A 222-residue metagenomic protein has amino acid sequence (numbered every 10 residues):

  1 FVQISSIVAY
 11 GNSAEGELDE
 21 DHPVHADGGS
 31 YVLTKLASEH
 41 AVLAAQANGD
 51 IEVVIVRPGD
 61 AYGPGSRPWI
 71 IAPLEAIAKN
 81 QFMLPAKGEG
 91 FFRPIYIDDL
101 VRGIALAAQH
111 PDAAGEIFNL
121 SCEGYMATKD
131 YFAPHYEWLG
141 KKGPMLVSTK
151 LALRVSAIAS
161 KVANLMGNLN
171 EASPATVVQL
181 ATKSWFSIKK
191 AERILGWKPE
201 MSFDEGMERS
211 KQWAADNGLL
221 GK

Functional and structural regions predicted by a protein language model:
F1-S30: Conserved Rossmann-fold NAD(P)-dependent oxidoreductase catalytic core, especially the SDR/UDP-sugar
N12, G28-V54: Active-site Tyr-X1-5-Lys
L36, G49-I51, Y62-A72, D98 (+3 more regions): Glycine/proline-rich active-site loop of Rossmann-fold NAD(P)-dependent oxidoreductases
A45-F92, I97-D98, H135: NAD(P)-dependent short-chain dehydrogenase/reductase
G63, P85-G90, F118-Y125, Y136-L139 (+2 more regions): Glycine-rich Rossmann NAD(P)(H)-binding loop
I97, A133, A157-K198: Conserved C-terminal active-site "lid" loop/helix of NAD(P)H-dependent oxidoreductases that clamps the redox cofactor
L106-A172, D204, E208-K211, K222: Mid/C-terminal beta-alpha module of Rossmann-like enzyme folds, strongest in SDR-family dehydrogenases/epimerases
F186-R193, K198, S202-K222: Amphipathic terminal alpha-helices
